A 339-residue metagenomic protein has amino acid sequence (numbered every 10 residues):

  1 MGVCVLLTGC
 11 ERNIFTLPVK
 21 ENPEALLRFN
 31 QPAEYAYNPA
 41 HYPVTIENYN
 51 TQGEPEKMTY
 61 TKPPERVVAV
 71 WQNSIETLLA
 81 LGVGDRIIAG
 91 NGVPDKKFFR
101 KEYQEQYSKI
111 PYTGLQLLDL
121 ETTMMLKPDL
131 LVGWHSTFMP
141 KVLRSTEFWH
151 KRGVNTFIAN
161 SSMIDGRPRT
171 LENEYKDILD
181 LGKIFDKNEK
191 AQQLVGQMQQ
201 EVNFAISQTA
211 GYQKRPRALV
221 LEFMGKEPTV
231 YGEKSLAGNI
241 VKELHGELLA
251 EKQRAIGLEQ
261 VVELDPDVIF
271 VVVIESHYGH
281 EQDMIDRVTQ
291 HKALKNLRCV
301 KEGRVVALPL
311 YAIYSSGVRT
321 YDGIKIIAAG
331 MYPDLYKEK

Functional and structural regions predicted by a protein language model:
C10-E76, K183-L219, G330, D334-K339: Bacterial Sec-exported substrate-binding components of ABC uptake systems
V44, E65, E76-L79, E121-M125 (+12 more regions): Solvent-exposed, polar/charged alpha-helical surfaces in well-ordered, non-transmembrane soluble domains, broadly
T59, L117-L130, L143, G257-D265: Short helices/loops that flank or line small-molecule/ion binding pockets
V68-L126, L130, W134-S136, L249: A short, structured surface patch at a secondary-structure boundary
V93-K96, V230-R254: Alpha-helical, coiled-coil/dimerization segments enriched in small aliphatic residues
K96-F99, H135-R144, V154-D180, Q213-L236 (+1 more regions): Extracytoplasmic ligand-binding site segments that recognize negatively charged/polar headgroups
P168-K183, Q192, V271-K339: Structured C-terminal subdomain patch of bacterial secreted/periplasmic proteins
